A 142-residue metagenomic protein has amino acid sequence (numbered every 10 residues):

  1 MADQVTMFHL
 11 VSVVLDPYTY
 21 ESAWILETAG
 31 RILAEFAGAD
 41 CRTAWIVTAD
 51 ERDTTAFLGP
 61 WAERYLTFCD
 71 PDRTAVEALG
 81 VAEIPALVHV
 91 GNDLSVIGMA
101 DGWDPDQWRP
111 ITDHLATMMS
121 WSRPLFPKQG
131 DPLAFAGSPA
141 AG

Functional and structural regions predicted by a protein language model:
M1-L10, Y20, W24, R31-I46 (+4 more regions): Non-globular targeting/processing and membrane-anchoring segments
L15-T19, D50: Short pre-active-site segment immediately N-terminal to redox-active cysteine/selenocysteine motifs in thiol-based
L66-P71: Short acidic-hydrophobic, aromatic-tinged amphipathic segments that line or gate anion-handling sites
R73-A75: Short loop/turn elements that flank and shape the SAM/SAH-binding pocket of Class I
